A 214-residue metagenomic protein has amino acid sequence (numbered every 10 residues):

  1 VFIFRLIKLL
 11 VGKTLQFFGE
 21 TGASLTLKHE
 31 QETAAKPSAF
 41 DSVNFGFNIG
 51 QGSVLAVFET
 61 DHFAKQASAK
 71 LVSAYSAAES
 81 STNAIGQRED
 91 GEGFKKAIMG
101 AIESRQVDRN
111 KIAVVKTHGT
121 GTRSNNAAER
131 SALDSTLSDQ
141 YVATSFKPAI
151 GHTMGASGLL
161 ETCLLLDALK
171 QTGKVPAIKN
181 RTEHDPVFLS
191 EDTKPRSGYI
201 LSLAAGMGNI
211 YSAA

Functional and structural regions predicted by a protein language model:
V1, A97-R105, A132, T136 (+1 more regions): Stable alpha-helical structural segments in soluble proteins, enriched in small hydrophobic residues
V1-F63, G155-A214: Conserved beta-strand-centric core segments of catalytic alpha/beta enzyme folds
T21-L25, H29-R105, K111-V114: Condensing-enzyme catalytic core mediating Claisen C-C bond formation in acyl metabolism
A74-Y75, A143, I200: Conserved beta-strand scaffold positions in the cores of enzyme catalytic domains, especially in NTP/NDP-utilizing
A84-F94, G121-L137, T153-L160, E191: Short glycine/threonine-rich loop-to-helix capping motif typified by GTGT followed within a few residues by an Asp-Pro
H118: Glycine-centered flexible beta-alpha turn that most often forms the glycine-rich phosphate-binding loop
D139-G151: Conserved phosphate-binding/catalytic loops in two-lobed NTP-binding clefts
